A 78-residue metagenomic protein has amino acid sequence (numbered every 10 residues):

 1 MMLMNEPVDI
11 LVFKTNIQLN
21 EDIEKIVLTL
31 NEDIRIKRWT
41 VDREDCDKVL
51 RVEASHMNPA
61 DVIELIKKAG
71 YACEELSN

Functional and structural regions predicted by a protein language model:
M1-M4, R38-T40: Short beta-strand/turn micro-motifs at beta-sheet edges
M2-I17: Short glycine-/aliphatic-rich beta-strand segments at the starts of folded cytosolic domains
I10, D47-V49: A generic structural signal for beta-strand entry/edge sites
I10, S55-N78: C-terminal structural segments of small proteins and small subunits
T15-I17, R51-H56: Short beta-strand-to-loop capping motifs
N16-I34: Short amphipathic alpha-helix segments
T40-C46: RNA-recognition motif
